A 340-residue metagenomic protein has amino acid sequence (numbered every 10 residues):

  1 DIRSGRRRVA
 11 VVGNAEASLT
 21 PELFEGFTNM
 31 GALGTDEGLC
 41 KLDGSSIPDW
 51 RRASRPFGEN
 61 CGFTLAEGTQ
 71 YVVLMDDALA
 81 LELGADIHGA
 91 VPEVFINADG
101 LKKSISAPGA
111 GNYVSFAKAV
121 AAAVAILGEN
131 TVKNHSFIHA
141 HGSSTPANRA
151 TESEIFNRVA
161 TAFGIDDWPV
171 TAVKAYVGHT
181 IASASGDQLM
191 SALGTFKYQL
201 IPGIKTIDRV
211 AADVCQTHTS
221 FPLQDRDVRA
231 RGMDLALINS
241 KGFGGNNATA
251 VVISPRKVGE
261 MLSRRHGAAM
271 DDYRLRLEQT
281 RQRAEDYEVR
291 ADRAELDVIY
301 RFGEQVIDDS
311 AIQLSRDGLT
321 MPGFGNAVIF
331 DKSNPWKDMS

Functional and structural regions predicted by a protein language model:
D1, V73-D76, F116-A119, F156 (+2 more regions): Buried hydrophobic packing segments
R6-C61, V94-G109, A140-R149, D166-H218: Acyl-CoA/ACP chain-elongation machinery
A10-N14, L74, P92, L237-S240: Short beta-strand segments
G38-T131, S136-F137, I253-P322: Condensing-enzyme catalytic core mediating Claisen C-C bond formation in acyl metabolism
L65-T69, N112, E152, A182-Q188 (+1 more regions): Catalytic-loop motifs flanking and including active-site residues across diverse enzymes
A119, A123-L127, T131-H139, R149-Y176: A beta-strand-loop signature enriched in Asp, Gly, Thr, and Trp that corresponds to the sialidase/neuraminidase Asp-box
K197-G244, T249, V258, E304-Q313: Internal helix-turn-beta structural module
G318-S340: Extended non-globular C-terminal regions
